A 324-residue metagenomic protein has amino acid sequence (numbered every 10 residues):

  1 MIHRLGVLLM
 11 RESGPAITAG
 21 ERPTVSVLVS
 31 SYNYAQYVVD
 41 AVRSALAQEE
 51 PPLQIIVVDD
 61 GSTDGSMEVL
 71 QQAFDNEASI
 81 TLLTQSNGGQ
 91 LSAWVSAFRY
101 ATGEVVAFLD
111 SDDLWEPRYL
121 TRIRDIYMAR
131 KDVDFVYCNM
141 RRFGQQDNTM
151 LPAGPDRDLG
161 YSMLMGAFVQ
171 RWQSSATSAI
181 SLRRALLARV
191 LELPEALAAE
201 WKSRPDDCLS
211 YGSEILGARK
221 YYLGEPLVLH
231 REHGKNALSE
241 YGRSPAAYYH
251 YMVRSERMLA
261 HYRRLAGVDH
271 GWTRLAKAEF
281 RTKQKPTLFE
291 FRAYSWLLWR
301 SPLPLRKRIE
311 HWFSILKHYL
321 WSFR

Functional and structural regions predicted by a protein language model:
I2-A246: Nucleotide-sugar donor-binding/catalytic module of glycosyltransferases that assemble extracellular/cell-envelope
I2-P15, A196-S203, C208, I215 (+1 more regions): C-terminal subregions of glycosyltransferases and related glycan-biosynthesis enzymes
